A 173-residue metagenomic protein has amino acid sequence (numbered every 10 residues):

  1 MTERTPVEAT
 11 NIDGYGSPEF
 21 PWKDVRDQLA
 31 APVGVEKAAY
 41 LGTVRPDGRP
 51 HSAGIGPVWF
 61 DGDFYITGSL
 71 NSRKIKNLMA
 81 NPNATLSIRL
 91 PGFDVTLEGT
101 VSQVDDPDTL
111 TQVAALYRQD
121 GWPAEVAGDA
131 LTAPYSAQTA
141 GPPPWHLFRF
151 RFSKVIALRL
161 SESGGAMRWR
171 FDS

Functional and structural regions predicted by a protein language model:
M1-P21, F93-S173: Charged, gly/pro-rich active-site loop segments
I12-A39: Short, basic/aromatic recognition patches
A30-A31, G56, K76, Q138-A140: Short secondary-structure boundary/capping segments
E36-L70, K76-L78, A84-R89, T96-T100: Short beta-strand segments
K37-A38, N83, W122, V155: Generic structural signal for secondary-structure transition and capping sites
L70-N71, S161: Secondary-structure transition/turn motif
S72-R73, D108: A generic structural signal for alpha-helix starts
M79-A84, A115, Q119: Short, intrinsically disordered, mixed-charge
